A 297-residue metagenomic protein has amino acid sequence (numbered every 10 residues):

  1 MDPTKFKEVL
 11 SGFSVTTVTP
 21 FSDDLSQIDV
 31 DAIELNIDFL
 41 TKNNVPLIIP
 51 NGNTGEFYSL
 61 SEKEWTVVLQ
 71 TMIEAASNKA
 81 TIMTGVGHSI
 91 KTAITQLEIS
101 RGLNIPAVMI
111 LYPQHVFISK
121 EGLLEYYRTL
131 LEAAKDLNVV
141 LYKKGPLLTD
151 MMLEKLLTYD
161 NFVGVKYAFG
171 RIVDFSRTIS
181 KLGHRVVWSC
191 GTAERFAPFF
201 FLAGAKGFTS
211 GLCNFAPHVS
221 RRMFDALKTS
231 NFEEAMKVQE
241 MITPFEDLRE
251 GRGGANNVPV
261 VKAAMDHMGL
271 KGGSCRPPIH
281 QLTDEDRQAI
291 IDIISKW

Functional and structural regions predicted by a protein language model:
D2-L147, E154, M265, H280: Active-site beta->alpha loop and helix N-cap motifs at the rims of alpha/beta catalytic domains
D2-P3, V9-P20, N43, I105 (+3 more regions): C-terminal alpha-helical cap/extension of soluble enzyme domains
S11, N51-T54, T84-V86, V163 (+5 more regions): Short glycine-rich loop/turn motifs that provide flexible caps or phosphate-binding loops at active sites
V15, G55-Y58, H88-I90, Y167 (+4 more regions): Short, flexible micro-motifs
I28, L35, K63, V67 (+9 more regions): Conserved active-site and cofactor/substrate-binding residues in soluble primary-metabolism enzymes
V68, Y126, L156, A235-V238 (+1 more regions): A structural signal for short hydrophobic/aromatic patches embedded in well-ordered alpha helices
L111-Q114, N161-F162, R276: Glycine-rich phosphate-binding "P-loop"
A134, K144-E246, E250-G253: Catalytic alpha/beta core domains of metabolic enzymes, predominantly
